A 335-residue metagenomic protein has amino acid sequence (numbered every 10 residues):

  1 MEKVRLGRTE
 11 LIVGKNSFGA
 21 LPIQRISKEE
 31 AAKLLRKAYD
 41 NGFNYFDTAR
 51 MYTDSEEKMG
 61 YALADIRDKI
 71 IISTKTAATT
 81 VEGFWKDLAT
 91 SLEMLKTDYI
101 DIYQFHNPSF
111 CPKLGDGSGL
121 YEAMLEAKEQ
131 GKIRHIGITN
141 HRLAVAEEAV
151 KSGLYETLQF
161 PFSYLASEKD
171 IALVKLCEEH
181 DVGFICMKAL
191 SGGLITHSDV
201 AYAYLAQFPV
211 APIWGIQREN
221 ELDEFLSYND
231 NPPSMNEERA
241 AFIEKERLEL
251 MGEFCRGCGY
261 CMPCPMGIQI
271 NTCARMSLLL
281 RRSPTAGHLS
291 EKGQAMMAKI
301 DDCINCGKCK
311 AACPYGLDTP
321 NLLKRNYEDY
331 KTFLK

Functional and structural regions predicted by a protein language model:
M1-I70: N-terminal binding-site loop/beta-alpha segment at the start of enzyme catalytic domains that lines or forms
L6, F18, F46, M59 (+11 more regions): Conserved, mostly hydrophobic/aromatic
G19, A49, Y103-H106, T139 (+3 more regions): Conserved residues at the C-terminal ends of beta-strands
E29, T79-I185, L190-G193: Glycine/proline-rich, positively charged, aromatic-decorated active-site loop/lid region on the catalytic face
K37, N41, L95, S152-G153 (+1 more regions): Structural motif
Y39, F43-N44, A172-C186, L190-K335: Structured C-terminal cap/extension of enzyme domains
N44-A49, S73-T74, R134-G137, T157-F160 (+3 more regions): Short catalytic-loop micro-motif centered on adjacent basic/acidic residues
K69-I72, Y155-S163, P233-R239: Short hydrophobic/aromatic-enriched beta-strand-loop microsegments
